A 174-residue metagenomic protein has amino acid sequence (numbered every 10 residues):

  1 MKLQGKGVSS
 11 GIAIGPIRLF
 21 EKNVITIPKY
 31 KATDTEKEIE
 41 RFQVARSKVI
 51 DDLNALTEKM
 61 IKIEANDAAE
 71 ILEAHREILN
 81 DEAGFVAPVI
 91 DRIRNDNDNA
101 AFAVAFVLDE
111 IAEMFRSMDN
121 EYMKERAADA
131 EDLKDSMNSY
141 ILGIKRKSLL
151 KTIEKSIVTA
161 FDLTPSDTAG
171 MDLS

Functional and structural regions predicted by a protein language model:
M1-S174: Non-catalytic, soluble scaffold/interaction modules
